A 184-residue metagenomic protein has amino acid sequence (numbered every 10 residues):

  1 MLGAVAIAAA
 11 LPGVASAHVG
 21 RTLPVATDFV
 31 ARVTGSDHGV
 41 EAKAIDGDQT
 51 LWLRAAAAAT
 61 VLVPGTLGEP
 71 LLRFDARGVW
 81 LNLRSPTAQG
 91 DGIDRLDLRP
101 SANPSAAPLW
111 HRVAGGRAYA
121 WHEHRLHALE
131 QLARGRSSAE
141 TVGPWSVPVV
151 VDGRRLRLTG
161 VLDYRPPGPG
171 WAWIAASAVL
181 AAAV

Functional and structural regions predicted by a protein language model:
M1-R21: Hydrophobic secretory-pathway targeting helix
V5-L11, P169, A176-A178: Mixed-charge (acidic/basic) macromolecular-recognition segments
S16-I174: N-terminal soluble domains immediately following signal/targeting peptides that reside in extracytoplasmic
A181-V184: Juxtamembrane interface at the cytosolic side of transmembrane helices
